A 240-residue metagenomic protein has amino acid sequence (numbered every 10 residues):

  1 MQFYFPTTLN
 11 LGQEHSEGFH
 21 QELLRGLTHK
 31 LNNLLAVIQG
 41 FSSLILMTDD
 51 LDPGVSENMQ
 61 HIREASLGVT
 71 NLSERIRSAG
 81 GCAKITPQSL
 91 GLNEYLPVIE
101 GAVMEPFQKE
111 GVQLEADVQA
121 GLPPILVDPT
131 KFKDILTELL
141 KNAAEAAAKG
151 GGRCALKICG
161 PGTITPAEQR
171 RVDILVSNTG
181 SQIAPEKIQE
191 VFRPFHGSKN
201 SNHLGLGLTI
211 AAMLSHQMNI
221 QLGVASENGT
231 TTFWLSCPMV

Functional and structural regions predicted by a protein language model:
F3-G12, S16-L23, L31-L67: Histidine phosphotransfer helical core of two-component systems
F41, S56-P106, G111: Conserved DHp (HisKA) dimerization/phosphotransfer helix of two-component histidine kinases, i.e., the long coiled-coil
C82-I85, P124-V127, I220: Conserved micro-motifs of the catalytic ATP-binding
Q113-P123, P161: Conserved catalytic submotifs in the C-terminal HATPase_c
T137-E145: Conserved polar catalytic motif of the HATPase_c/GHKL fold
R171, I183-F195: Short conserved segment of the HATPase_c
M218-I220, V224: Conserved glycine-rich
